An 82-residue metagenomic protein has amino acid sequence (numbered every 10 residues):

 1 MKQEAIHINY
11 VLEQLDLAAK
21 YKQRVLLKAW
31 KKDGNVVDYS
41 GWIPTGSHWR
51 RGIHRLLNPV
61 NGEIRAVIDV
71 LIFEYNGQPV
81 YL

Functional and structural regions predicted by a protein language model:
M1-A18: Mixed-charge, Lys/Arg-rich low-complexity intrinsically disordered regions
K20-K31: A short, Trp-centered hydrophobic/proline-enriched beta-strand micro-motif
L27, H54-P59: SH3/SH3-like beta-barrel fold
K31, N58, E74: Acidic surface patches and DE-rich sequence motifs
V37-S40, T45-R50: Acidic, low-complexity, intrinsically disordered interaction modules
P44-S47, A66-V80: Structured surface patches comprising rigid loops and adjacent beta-strands/short helices at the edges of well-ordered
